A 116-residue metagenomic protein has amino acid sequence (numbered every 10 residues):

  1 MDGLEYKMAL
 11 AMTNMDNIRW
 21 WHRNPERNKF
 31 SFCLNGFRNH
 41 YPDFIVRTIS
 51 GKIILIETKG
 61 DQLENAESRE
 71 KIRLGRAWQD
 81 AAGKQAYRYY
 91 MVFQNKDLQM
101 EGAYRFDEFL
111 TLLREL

Functional and structural regions predicted by a protein language model:
M1-L116: Electrostatic, structured charged patches in enzyme active sites and in nucleic-acid/phosphate-binding
